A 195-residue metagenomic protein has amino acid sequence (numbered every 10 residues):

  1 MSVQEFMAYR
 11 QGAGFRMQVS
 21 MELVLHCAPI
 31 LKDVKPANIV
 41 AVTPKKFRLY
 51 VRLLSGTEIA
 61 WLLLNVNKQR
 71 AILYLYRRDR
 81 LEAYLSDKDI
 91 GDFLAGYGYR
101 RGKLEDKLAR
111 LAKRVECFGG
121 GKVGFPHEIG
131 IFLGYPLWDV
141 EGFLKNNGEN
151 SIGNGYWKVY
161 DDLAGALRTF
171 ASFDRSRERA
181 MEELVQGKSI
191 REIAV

Functional and structural regions predicted by a protein language model:
M1-V40: Short, extreme N-terminal leader segments that mark the start of a protein/domain
V24-D33, W61-V66, R114-G120: Short, flexible, solvent-exposed loop/turn segments with mixed acidic/basic and small polar residues
K35-A37, Q69-A71, P126-E128: Short, surface-exposed beta-edge/turn micro-motifs
V42-P44: Structural motif
K46-K103: A glycine-rich, hydrophobic loop/mini-helix early in the fold
G96-H127: Internal catalytic-core helix/loop-beta-alpha segment that presents or stabilizes conserved functional determinants
F125-I152: Hydrophobic/aromatic-rich, well-ordered segments within soluble, folded domains that form packed cores
Y156-V195: Long, compositionally biased
